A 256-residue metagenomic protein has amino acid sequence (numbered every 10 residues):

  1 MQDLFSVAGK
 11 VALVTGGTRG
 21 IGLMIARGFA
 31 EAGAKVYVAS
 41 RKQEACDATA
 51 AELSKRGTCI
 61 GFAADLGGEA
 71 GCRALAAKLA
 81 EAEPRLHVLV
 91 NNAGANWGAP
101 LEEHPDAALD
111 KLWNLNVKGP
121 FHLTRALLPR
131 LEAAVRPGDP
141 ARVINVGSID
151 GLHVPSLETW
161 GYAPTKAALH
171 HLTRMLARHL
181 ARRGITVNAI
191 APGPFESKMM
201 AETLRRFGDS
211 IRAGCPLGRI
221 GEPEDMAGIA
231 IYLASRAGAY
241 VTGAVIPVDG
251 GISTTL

Functional and structural regions predicted by a protein language model:
Q2-L4, H153, I231, T242-L256: Short C-terminal tail/terminal secondary-structure segment of NAD(P)H-dependent dehydrogenase/reductase domains
V11, T18-R19: Conserved glycine-rich cofactor-binding loop
P100-L101, P105-W113, I211: Substrate-binding pocket helix/loop in short-chain dehydrogenase/reductase
T124, T165, T173: Active-site helix of classical SDR
P129, R178-H179, A239: Alpha-helical segment proximal to the catalytic Tyr-Lys
S148: Residue(s) in the substrate-gating loop at a strand-loop-helix junction that position the organic substrate next
A181, T186, V241-G243: Short, small/polar-rich loop/turn modules that mediate ligand/substrate recognition or access, typified
